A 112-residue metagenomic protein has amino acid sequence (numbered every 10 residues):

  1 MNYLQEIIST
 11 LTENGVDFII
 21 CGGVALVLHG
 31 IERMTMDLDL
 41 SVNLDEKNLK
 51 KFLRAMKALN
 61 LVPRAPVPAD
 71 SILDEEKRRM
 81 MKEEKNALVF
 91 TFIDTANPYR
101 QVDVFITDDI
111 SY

Functional and structural regions predicted by a protein language model:
M1-Y112: Compositionally biased terminal segments of proteins
